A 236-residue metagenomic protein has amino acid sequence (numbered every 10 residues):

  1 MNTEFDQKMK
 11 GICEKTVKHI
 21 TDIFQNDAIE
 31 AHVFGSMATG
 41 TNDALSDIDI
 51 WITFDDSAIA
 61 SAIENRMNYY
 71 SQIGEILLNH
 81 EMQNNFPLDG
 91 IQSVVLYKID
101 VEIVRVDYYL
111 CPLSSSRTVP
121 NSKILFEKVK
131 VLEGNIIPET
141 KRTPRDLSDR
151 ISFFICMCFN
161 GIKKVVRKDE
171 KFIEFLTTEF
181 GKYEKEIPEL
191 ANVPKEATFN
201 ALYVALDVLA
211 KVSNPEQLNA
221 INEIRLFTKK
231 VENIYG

Functional and structural regions predicted by a protein language model:
M1-F24, G40, A44, I52-V106: Metal-dependent nucleotidyltransferase catalytic core
A28-M37: Short gly/ser-rich loop at a beta-strand->alpha-helix junction or flexible surface loop bordering the NTP-binding
V101-E127: Acidic, glycine- and histidine-enriched catalytic cores of nucleic acid- and nucleotide-handling enzymes, centered on
E133-G236: Conserved nucleotidyltransferase catalytic core and NTase-mimicking acidic/glycine-rich helix/loop elements in nucleic
